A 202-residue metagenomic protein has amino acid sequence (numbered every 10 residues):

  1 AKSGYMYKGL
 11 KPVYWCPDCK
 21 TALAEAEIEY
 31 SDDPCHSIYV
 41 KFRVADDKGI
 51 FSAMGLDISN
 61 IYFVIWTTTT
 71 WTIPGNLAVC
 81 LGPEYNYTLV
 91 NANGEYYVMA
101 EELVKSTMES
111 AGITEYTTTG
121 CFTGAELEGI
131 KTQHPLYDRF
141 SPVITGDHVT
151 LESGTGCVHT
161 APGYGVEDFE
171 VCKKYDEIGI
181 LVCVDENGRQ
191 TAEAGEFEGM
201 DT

Functional and structural regions predicted by a protein language model:
A1-Y87: Active-site neighborhoods of enzyme catalytic cores
S52-V64, T70-T202: Non-cofactor substrate-recognition interfaces
